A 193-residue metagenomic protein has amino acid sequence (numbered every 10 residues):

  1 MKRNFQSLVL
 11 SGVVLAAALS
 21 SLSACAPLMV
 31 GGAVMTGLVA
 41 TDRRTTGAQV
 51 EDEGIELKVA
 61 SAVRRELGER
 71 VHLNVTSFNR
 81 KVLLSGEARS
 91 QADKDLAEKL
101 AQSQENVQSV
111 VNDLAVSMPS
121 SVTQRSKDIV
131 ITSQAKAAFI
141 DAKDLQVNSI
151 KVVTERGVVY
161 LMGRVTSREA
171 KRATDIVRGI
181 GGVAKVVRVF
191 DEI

Functional and structural regions predicted by a protein language model:
K2-L10, L15-L19, A24-I193: N-terminal targeting leaders
